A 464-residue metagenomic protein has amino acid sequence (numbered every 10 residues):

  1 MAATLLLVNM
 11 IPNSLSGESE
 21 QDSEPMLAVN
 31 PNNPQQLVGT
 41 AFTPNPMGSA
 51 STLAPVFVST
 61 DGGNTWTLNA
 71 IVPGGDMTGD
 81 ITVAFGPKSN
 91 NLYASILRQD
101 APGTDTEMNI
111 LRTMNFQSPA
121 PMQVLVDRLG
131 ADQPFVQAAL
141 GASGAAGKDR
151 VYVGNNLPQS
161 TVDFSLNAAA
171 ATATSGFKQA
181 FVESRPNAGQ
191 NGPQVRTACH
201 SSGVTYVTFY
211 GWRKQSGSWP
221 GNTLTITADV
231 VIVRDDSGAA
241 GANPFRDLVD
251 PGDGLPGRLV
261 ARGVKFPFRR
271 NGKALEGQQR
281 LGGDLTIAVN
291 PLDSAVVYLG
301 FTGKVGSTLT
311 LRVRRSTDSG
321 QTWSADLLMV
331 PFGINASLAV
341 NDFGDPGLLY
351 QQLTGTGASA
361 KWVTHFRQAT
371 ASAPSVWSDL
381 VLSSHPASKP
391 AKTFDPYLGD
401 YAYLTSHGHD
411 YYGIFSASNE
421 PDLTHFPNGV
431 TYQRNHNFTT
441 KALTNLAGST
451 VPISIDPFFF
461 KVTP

Functional and structural regions predicted by a protein language model:
M1-P464: C-terminal PAP-associated
